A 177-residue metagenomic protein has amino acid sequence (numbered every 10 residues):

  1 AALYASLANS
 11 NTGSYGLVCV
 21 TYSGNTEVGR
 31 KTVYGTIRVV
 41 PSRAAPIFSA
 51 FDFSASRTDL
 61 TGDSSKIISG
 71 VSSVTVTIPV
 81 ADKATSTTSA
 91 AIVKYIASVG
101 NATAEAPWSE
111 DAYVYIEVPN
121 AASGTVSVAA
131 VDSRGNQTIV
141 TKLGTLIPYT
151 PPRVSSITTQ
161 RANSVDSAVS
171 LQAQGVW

Functional and structural regions predicted by a protein language model:
A2-Y15, V114-G124: Surface-exposed, short loops/turns at beta-strand junctions within beta-sandwich domains
Y15-L17, V74, V126: Extended alpha-helical scaffold segments
C19-T21, A130-D132: Conserved structural position at the C-terminal beta-strand of extracellular beta-sandwich adhesion modules
S23-N25, I37, A84, V99-T103 (+1 more regions): Solvent-exposed strand-loop boundary residues in beta-sheet-rich modules
E27-V39, A106, N136-L146: Edge beta-strands of extracellular beta-sandwich domains
R38-G70, L146-A168: Short, compositionally biased P/S/T/A/G/V-rich stretches that sit at domain boundaries
I67-S98, Q174-W177: Solvent-exposed loop/turn segments flanking beta-strands in beta-repeat/beta-sandwich domains
A102-D111: Short beta-strand segments within Ig-like beta-sandwich modules, predominantly Fibronectin type-III
